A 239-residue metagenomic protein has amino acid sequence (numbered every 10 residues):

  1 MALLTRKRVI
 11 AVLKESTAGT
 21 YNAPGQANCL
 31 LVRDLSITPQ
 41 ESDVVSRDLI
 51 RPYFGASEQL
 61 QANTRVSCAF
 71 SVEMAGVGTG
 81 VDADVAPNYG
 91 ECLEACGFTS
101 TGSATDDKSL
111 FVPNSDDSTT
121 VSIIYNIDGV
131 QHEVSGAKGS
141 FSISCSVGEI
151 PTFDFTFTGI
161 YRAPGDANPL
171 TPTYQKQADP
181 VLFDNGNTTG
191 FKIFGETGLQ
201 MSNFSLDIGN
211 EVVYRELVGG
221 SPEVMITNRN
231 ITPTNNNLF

Functional and structural regions predicted by a protein language model:
M1-F239: Signature of extracytoplasmic/envelope-associated structural regions
